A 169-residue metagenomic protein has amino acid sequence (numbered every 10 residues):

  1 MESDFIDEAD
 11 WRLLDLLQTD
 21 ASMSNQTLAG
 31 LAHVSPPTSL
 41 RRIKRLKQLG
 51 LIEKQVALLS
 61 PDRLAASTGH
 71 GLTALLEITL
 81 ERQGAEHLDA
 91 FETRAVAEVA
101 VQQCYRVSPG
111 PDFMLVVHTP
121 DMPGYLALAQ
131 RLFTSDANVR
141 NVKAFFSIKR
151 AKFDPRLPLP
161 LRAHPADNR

Functional and structural regions predicted by a protein language model:
M1-R169: A compositional/biophysical signature of low hydrophobicity enriched in polar/charged and small residues
